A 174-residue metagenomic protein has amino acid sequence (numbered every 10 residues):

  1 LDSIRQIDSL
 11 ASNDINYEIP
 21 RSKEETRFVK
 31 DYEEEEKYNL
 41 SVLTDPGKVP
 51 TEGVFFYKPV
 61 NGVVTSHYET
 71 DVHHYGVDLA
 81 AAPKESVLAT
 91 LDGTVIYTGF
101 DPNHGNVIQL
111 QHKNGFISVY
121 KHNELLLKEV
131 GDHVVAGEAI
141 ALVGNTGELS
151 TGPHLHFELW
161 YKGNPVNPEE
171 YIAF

Functional and structural regions predicted by a protein language model:
L1-S66: Polar/charged, compositionally biased leader and regulatory segments
F55-F174: Catalytic cores of peptidoglycan-degrading enzymes
